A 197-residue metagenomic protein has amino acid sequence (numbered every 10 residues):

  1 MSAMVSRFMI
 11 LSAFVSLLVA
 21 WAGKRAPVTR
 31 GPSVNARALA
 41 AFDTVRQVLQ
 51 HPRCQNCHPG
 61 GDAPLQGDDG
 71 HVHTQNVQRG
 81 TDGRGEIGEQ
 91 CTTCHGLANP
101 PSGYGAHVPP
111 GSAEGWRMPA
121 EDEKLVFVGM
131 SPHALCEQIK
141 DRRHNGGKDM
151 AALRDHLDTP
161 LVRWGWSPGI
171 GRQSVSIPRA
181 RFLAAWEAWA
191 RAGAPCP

Functional and structural regions predicted by a protein language model:
A3-A40, P52-Q55, G60-L65, A184-P197: Post-cleavage N-terminal segment of exported redox proteins
V28-V48, P64, D68-G83: Electrostatic cytochrome c docking/interface patches
D43, P52, G105-P197: C-type cytochrome heme-c attachment and multiheme electron-transfer modules
V48, G85-G88, M130: Processing junctions and N-termini across compartments
P52-G61, G88-N99: The canonical Cys-X-X-Cys-His
H58, H71-Q75, T81, H95 (+1 more regions): Histidine-centered active-site/metal-ligand motif
P59, Q66-G70, G103-H107: Short, solvent-exposed loop/turn and secondary-structure capping segments
A98-P101, G115: A short acidic, glycine/proline-enriched capping/turn motif at secondary-structure boundaries, especially helix N-cap
